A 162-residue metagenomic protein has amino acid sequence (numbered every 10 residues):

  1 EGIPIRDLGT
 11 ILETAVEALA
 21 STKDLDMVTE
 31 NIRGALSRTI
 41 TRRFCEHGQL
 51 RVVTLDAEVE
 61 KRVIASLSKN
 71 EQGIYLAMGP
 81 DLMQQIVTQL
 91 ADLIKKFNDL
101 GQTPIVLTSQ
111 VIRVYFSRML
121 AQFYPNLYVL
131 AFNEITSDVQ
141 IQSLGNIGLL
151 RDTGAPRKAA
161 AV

Functional and structural regions predicted by a protein language model:
G2-V162: Extended, low-charge hydrophobic alpha-helical regions
